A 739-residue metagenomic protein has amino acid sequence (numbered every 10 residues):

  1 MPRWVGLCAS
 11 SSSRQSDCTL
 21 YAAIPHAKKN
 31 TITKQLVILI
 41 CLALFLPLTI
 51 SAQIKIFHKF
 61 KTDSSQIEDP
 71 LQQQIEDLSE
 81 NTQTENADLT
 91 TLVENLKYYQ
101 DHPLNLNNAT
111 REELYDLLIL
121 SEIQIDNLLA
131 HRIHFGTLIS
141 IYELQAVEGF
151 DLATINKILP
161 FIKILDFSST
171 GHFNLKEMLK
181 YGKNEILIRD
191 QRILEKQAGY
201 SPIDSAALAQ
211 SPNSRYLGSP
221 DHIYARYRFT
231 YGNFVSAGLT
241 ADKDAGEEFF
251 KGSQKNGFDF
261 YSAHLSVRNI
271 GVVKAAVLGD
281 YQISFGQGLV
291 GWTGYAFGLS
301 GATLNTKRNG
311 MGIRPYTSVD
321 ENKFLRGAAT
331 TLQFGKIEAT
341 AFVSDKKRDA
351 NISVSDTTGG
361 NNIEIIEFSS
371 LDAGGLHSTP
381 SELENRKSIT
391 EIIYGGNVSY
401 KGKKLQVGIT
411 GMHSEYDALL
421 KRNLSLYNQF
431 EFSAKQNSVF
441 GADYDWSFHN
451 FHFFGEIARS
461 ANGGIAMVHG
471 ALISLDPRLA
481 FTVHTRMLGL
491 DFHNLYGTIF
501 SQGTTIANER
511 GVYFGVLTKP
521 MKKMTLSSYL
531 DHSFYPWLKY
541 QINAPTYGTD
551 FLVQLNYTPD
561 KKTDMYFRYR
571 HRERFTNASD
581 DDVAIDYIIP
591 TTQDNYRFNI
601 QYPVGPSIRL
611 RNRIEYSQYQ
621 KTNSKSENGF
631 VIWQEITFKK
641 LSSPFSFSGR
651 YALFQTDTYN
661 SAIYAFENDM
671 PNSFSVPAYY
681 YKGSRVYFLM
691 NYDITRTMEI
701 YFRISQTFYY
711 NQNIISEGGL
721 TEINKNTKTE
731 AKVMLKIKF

Functional and structural regions predicted by a protein language model:
I38-P47: Bacterial N-terminal signal peptides
A52-F250, N256-S266, G271, D280-S284: Compositionally biased linear targeting/interaction segments
K176-K183, F234, V267-A276, F285 (+8 more regions): Short loop/turn motifs that connect adjacent beta-strands in outer-membrane beta-barrel proteins
Y216-P220, K323-L325, E384-L424, Q429-F739: Exposed, low-structure sequence patches enriched in small/polar residues
D242-F260, R314-E321, E384-K387, A458-S460 (+1 more regions): Outer-membrane beta-barrel proteins
K255, Q287, G291-V319, D349-L383 (+3 more regions): A subset of solvent-exposed loop/turn segments in beta-rich extracellular surface proteins, enriched in glycine
N256-D349, L475-N494, S643-Y659: Outer membrane beta-barrel
